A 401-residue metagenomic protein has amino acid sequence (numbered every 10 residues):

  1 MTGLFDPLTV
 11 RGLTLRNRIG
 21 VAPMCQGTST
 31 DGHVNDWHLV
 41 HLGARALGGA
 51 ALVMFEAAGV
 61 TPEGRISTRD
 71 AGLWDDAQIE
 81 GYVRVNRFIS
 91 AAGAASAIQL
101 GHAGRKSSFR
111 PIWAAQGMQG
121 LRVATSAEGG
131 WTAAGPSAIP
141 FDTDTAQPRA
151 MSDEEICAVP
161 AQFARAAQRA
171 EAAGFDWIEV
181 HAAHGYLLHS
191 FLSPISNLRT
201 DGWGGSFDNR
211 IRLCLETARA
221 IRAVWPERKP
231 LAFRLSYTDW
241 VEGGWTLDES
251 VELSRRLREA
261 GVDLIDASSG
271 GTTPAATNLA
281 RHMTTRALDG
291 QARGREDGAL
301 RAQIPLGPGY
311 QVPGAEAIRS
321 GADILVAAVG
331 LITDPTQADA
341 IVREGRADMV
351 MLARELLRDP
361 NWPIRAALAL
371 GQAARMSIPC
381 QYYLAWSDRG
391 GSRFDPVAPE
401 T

Functional and structural regions predicted by a protein language model:
M1-T401: Flavin-dependent oxidoreductase catalytic cores
